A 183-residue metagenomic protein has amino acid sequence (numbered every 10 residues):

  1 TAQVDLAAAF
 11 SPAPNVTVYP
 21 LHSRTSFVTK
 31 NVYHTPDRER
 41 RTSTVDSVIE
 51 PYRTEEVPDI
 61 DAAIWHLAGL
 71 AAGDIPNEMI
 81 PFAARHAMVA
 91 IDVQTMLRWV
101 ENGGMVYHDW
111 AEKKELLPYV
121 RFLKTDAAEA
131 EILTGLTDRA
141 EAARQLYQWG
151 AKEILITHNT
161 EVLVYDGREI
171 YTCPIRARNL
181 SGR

Functional and structural regions predicted by a protein language model:
T1-G69, G73, E78-M88: Conserved N-terminal subdomain of the carbohydrate kinase-like
L21, T172-C173: Hydrophobic residues at beta-strand termini and immediately following loops that shape nucleotide-binding pockets
S23, Q94, N159, R178: Residues that form or immediately flank small-molecule/cofactor binding pockets and catalytic motifs
A71, V93-T95: Short, flexible active-site-adjacent loop segments at beta-strand->alpha-helix junctions, enriched in small/polar
V89-A90, L155: Structural detector of well-ordered beta-strand residues that form the stable sheet scaffold of enzyme domains
T95, W99-T172: Conserved phosphate/ATP/ADP-binding segment of small-molecule kinases
R176-R183: Short glycine/threonine-rich catalytic loop with a Thr-x-Gly-x-Asp
